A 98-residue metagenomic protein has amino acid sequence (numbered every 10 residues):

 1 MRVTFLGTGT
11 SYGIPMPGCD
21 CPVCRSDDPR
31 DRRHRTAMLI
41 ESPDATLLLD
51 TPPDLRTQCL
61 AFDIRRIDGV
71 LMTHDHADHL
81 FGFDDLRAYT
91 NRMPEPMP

Functional and structural regions predicted by a protein language model:
M1-F62: Conserved beta-strand hairpin/beta-sheet module of binuclear metal-dependent hydrolase folds, prominently
T46, T51-P98: Active-site metal-binding motif and surrounding structural segment of the metallo-beta-lactamase
